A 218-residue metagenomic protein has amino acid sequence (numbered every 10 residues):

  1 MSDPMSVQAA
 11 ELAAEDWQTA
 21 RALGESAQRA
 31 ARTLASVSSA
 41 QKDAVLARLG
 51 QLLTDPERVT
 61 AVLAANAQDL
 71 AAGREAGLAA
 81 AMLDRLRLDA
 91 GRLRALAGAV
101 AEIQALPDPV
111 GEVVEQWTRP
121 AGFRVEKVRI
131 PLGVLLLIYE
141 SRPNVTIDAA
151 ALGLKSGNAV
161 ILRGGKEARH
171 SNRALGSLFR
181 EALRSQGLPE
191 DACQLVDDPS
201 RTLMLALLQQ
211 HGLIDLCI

Functional and structural regions predicted by a protein language model:
M1-R124: N-terminal Rossmann-like NAD(P)+-binding subdomain of aldehyde/semialdehyde dehydrogenases
A105, V113-I218: Rossmann-like NAD(P) dinucleotide-binding subdomain of oxidoreductase/dehydrogenase enzymes
